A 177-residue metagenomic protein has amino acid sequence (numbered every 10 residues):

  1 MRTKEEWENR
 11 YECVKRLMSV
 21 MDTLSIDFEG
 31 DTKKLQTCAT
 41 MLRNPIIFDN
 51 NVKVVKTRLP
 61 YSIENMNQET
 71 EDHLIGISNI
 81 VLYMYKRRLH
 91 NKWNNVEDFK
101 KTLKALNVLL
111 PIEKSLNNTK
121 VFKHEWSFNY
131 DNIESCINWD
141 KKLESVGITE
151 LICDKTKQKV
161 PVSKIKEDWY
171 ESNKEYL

Functional and structural regions predicted by a protein language model:
M1-M66, K120-Y176: Nuclease and nuclease-like effector domains acting on nucleic acids or nucleotide cofactors
E29, T70, L110-K114, I152: A structural signal for short, well-ordered beta-strand segments and their strand-loop junctions that often border
V52, I80-H90, L116, K123 (+1 more regions): Generic marker of "main functional regions" within proteins
E64-K104: Histidine-centered nuclease catalytic patch
Y83-M84, N95, A105, K142-V146 (+1 more regions): Aromatic-enriched hydrophobic runs in primary sequence
K101-D131: Short Cys/His-centered divalent metal-binding micro-motifs
